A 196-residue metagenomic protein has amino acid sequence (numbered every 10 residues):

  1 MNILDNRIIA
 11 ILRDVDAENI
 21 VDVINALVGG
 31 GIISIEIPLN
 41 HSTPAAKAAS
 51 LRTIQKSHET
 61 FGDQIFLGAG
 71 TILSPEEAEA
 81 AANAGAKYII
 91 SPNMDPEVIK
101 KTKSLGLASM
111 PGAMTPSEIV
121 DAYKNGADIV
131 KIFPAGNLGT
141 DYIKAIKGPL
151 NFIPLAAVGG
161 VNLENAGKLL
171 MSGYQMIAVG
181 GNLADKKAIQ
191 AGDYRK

Functional and structural regions predicted by a protein language model:
M1-A84, S104, F152, L163-E164 (+2 more regions): Conserved N-terminal beta1-alpha1 strand-loop-helix module at the mouth
R13-V15, L67-P75, S91-N93, P111-P116 (+2 more regions): Glycine-rich beta-to-alpha transition loops that act as phosphate-gripper elements at the mouths of alpha/beta enzyme
I33-S34, K87, A108, D128 (+1 more regions): Residue-level detector of anion-binding/catalytic polar loops
P38-N40, Y88-V98, I132-T140, S172-R195: Glycine-rich phosphate-binding active-site loops on the catalytic face of alpha/beta enzymes
P92-N137: Histidine/lysine/aspartate-rich catalytic loop segments that bind and position anionic ligands
V98-T102, V120-N125, T140-A145, N165-K168 (+1 more regions): Short, charged, surface-exposed secondary-structure boundary motifs
S109, I146-L150, A157: CoA-thioester-processing core
M114-P116, V120, N125-I129, L138 (+5 more regions): Catalytic alpha/beta core domains of metabolic enzymes, predominantly
